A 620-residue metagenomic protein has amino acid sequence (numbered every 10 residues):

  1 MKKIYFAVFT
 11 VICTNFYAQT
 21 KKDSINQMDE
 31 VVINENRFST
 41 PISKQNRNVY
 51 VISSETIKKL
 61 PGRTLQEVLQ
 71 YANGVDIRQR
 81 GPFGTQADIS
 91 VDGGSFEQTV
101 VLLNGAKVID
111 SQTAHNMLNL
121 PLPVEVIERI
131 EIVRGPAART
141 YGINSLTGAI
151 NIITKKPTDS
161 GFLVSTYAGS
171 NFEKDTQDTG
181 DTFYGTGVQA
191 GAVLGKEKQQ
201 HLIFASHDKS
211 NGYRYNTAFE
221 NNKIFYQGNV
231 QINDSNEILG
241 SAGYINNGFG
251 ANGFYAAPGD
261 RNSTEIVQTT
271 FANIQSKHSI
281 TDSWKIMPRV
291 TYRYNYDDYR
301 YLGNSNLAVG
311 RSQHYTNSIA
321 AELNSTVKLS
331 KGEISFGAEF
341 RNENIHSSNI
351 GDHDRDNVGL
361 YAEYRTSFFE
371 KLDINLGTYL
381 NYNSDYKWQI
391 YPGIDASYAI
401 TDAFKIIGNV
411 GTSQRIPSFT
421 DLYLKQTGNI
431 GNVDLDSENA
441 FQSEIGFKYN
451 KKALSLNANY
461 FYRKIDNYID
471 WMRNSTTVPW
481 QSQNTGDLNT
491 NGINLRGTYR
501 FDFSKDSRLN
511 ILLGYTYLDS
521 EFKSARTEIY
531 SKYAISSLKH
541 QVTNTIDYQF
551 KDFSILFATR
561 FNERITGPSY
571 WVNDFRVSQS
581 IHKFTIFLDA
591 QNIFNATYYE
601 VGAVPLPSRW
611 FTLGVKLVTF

Functional and structural regions predicted by a protein language model:
Q19-K58, F96: Short, acidic, small-residue-rich periplasmic hinge/interaction motif at the N-terminus of Gram-negative outer-membrane
S43-V51, K58-T64, Q79-E125, R134-N151 (+1 more regions): Flexible, glycine/serine/threonine-rich loop segments and coil->beta-strand junctions that form periplasmic-facing
V126-E128, R139-N151, K155-I224, S235: Outer-membrane beta-barrel translocator/receptor signature
S210-F225, N229-Q231, S235-S318: Flexible loop and strand-edge segments within Gram-negative outer membrane beta-barrel domains
N233, A242, K331, E343-I345 (+3 more regions): Structural signature of Gram-negative outer-membrane beta-barrels, strongest in the C-terminal barrel of TonB-dependent
A256-S279, K405, T412-D466, R473-S504 (+2 more regions): Outer-membrane beta-barrel signature, preferentially recognizing the C-terminal barrel domain of Gram-negative
S335, F369, Y462-K464, N484-E563 (+1 more regions): Gram-negative outer-membrane beta-barrel transporters
D466, I511, F575-F620: C-terminal beta-signal and adjacent terminal beta-strands/loops of Gram-negative outer-membrane beta-barrel proteins
